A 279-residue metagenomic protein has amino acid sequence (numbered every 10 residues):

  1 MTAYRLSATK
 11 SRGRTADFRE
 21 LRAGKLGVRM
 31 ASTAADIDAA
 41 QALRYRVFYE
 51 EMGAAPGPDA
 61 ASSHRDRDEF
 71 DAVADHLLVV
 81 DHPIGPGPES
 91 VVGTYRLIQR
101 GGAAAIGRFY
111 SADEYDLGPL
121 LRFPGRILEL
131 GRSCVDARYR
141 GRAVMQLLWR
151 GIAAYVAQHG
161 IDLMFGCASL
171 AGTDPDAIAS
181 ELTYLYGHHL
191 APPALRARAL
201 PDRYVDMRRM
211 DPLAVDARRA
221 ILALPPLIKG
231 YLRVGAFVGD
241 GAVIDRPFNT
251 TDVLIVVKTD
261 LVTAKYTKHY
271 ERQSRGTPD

Functional and structural regions predicted by a protein language model:
M1-A23: Short acidic N-proximal helix/loop "leader" segments that mark the beginning of a domain or an inter-domain linker
T9-A16, F48-P58, A177, V205-M210: Short, positively charged
D17-G101: Short amphipathic alpha-helix that is part of the acyltransferase structural core
H82-I84, G101, R138-Y139, T259-V262: Short loop segments at secondary-structure junctions
L97-F237, A242-I255: Acyl-donor binding region in acyl/amide transferases
V243-I244, K268-E271: Composition- and surface-driven signal marking solvent-exposed, interaction-prone regions in large proteins
L261-H269: Long, contiguous binding/interaction regions
Q273-D279: Short, cationic low-complexity segments
